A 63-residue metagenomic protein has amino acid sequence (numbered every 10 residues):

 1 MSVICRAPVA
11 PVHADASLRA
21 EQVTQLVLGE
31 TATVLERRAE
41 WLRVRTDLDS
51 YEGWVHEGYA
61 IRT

Functional and structural regions predicted by a protein language model:
M1-I4, S17, T24, E30-T33 (+2 more regions): Boundary regions of SH3-family modules and the immediately adjacent low-complexity/disordered segments in eukaryotic
A7-S17: Short, structured beta-strand/loop micro-motifs enriched in basic residues and often containing a Trp
